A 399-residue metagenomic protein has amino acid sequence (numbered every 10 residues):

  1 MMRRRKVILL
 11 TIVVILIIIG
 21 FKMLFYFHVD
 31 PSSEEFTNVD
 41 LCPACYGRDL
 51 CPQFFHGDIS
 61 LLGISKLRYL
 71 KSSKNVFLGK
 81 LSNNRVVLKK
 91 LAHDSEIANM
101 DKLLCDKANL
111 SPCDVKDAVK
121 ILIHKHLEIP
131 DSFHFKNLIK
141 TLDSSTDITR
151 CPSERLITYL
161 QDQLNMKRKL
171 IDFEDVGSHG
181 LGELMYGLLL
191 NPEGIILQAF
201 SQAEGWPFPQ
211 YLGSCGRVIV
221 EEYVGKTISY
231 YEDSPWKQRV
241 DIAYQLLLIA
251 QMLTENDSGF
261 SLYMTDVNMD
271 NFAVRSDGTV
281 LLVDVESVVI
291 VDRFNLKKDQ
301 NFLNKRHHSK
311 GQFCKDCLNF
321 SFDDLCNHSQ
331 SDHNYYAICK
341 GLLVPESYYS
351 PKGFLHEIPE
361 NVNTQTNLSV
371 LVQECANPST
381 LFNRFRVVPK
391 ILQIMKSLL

Functional and structural regions predicted by a protein language model:
M2-P43, Q312-L399: Helical subdomain adjoining the active site within ATP-dependent kinase catalytic cores
K6-N84, K90-D143, G177-L189: Juxta-kinase regulatory segment immediately upstream of eukaryotic protein kinase catalytic domains
N83-V86, A92-E96, G216-V218, G225-K226 (+1 more regions): Conserved beta-strand elements of beta-rich interaction domains across eukaryotes, especially beta-propellers
V86, P207, I219, L281-D284: Protein kinase-like catalytic core scaffold
V119-G194, Q198, W206-I249, D292-F294: Conserved structural core of kinase catalytic domains
L197-Q202, L212, L247-T254, V283 (+5 more regions): Amphipathic alpha-helical interaction motifs in eukaryotic regulatory proteins
E232-N268, R275: Conserved alphaE helix
S258-S329: Catalytic activation segment of kinase domains across protein kinase-like and atypical kinase folds
